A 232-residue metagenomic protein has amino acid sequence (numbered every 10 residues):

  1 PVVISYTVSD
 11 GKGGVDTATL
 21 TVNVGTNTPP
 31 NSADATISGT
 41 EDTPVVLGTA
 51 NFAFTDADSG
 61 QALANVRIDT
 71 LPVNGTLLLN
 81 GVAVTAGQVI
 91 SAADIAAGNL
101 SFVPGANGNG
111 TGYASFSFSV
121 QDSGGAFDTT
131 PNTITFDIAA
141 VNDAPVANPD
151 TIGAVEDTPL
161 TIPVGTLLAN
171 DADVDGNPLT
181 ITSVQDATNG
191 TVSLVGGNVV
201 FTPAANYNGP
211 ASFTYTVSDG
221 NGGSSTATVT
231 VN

Functional and structural regions predicted by a protein language model:
P1-T26, P30, S38-V46, A50-V141 (+1 more regions): Acidic, turn/loop-rich segments in luminal/extracellular domains of secretory-pathway and cell-surface proteins
T28, N142-V146, V155-T161: Extracellular calcium-associated, cysteine-rich motifs in secreted modular proteins
D34-G39, P149-G153: Short beta-strand segments of immunoglobulin-like
V45-F52, P159-L168: A short beta-strand segment in extracellular, disulfide-stabilized domains
L168, T180-T182: Short, surface-exposed alpha-helix to beta-strand junction/turn motifs within ectodomains of secreted and cell-envelope
G176-N177: Carboxylate-dense, calcium-coordinating segments in secreted/extracellular and ER-lumen proteins
